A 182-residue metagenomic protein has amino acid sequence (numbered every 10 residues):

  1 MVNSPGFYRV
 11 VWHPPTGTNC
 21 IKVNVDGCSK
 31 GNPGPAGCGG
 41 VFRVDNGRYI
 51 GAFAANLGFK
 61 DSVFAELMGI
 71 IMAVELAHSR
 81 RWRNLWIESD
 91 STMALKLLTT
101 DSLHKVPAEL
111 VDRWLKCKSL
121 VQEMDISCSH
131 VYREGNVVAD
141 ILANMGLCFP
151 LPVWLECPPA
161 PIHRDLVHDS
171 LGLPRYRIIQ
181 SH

Functional and structural regions predicted by a protein language model:
M1-H182: Primary recognition of RNase H-like, Mg2+-dependent phosphodiesterase/nuclease domains
